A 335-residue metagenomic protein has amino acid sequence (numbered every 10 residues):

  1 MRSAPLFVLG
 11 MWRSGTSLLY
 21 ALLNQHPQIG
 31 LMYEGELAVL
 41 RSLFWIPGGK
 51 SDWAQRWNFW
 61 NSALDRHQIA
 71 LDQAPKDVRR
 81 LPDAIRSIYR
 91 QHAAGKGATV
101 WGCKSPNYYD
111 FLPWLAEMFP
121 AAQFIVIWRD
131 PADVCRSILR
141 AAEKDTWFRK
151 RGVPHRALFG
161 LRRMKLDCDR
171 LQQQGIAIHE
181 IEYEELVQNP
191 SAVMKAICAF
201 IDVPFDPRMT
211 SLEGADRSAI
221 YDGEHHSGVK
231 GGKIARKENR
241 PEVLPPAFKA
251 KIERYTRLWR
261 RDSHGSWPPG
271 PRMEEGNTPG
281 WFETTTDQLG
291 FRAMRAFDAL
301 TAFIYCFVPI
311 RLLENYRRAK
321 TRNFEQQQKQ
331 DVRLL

Functional and structural regions predicted by a protein language model:
M1-P5, A199, V203-L335: PAPS-dependent sulfotransferases, especially Golgi type II membrane carbohydrate sulfotransferases
M1-Q25: Walker A (P-loop) phosphate-binding motif
S3-A4, S14, A84, N107-D110 (+1 more regions): Short, conserved clusters of charged catalytic residues that mark active-site and nucleotide-handling motifs
L22-Q28, M118, F200: Active-site catalytic microenvironments for nucleophilic, acid-base chemistry
Q25, G30-Y109: PAPS-dependent sulfation machinery
A38-F44, C135-R136, D216-I220: A short beta-to-alpha transition loop/helix N-cap that caps and shapes the active-site region
H92-M209, A219-G232: PAPS-dependent sulfotransferase catalytic domain
